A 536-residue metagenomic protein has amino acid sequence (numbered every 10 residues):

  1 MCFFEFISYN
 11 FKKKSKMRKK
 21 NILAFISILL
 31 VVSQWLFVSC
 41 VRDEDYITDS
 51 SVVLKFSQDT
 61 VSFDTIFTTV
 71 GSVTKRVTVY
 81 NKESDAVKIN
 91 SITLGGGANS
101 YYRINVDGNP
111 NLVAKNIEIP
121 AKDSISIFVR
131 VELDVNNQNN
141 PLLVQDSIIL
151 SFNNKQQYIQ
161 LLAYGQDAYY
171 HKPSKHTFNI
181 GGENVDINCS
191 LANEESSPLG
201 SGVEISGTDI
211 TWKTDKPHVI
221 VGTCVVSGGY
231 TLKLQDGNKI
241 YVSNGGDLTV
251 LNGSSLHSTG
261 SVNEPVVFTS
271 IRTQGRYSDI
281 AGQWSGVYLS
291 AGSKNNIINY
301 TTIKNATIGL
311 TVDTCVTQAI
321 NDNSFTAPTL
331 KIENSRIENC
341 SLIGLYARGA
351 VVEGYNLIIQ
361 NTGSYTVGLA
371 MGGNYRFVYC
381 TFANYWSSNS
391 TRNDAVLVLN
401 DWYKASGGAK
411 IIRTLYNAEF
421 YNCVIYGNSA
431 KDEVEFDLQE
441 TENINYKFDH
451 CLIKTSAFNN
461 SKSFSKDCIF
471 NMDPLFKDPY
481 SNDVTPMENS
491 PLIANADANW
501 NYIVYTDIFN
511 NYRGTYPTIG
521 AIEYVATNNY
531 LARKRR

Functional and structural regions predicted by a protein language model:
Y9-N10: Short, positively charged and aromatic/hydrophobic N-terminal segments
K14-I26: Bacterial N-terminal signal peptides that target proteins for export
L36-S39: C-terminal motif of bacterial Sec signal peptides marking the signal peptidase cleavage site
V41-D45, L54-T65, V70-G71, A114-S124 (+3 more regions): Beta-strand/loop edge motif enriched in small/polar residues
S72-V73, S84-I89: Short acidic/proline- and small/hydrophobic-mixed sequence motifs that coincide with surface turns and coil-to-beta
V79-E83: Asparagine-centered strand-capping/turn motif at beta-strand->loop junctions
G95-V113: Short, solvent-exposed loop/linker segments at beta-strand-coil boundaries, enriched for Pro/Gly and Ser/Thr
